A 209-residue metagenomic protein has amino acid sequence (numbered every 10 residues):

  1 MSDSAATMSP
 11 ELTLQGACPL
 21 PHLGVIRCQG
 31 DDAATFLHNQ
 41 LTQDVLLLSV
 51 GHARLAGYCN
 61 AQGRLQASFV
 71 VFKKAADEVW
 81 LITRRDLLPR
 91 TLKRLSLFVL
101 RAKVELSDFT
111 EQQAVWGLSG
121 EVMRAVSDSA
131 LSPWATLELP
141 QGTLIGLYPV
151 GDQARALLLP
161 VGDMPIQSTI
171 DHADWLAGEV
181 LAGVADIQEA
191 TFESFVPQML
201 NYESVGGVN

Functional and structural regions predicted by a protein language model:
M1-N209: Basic, glycine/lysine-rich polyanion-binding surfaces/domains
